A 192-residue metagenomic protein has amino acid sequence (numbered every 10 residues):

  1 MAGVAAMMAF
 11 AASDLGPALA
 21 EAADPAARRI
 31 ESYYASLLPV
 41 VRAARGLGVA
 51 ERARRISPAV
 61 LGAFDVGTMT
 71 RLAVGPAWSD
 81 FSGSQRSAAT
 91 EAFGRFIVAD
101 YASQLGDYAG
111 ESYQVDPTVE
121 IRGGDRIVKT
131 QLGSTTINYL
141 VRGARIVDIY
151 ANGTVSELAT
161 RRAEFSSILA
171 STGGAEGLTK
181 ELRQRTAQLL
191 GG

Functional and structural regions predicted by a protein language model:
M1-V4: N-terminal export leaders
A9-P17: C-terminal segment of classical bacterial N-terminal signal peptides
D24-D100: Early exported N-terminus immediately downstream of N-terminal targeting peptides
Y34-A35, L61-F64, Y108-G110, G123-D125 (+3 more regions): Extracytoplasmic
W78, R95-F96, T135, G153-S156: Solvent-exposed loop/turn segments at secondary-structure junctions within structured extracellular/periplasmic domains
E91, R95-N138, L182, Q188-G192: Surface-exposed, charged secondary-structure patches
Q131-T154: Extended hydrophobic
I149-G192: Low-complexity, intrinsically disordered terminal/linker segments enriched in charged and Gly/Pro repeats
